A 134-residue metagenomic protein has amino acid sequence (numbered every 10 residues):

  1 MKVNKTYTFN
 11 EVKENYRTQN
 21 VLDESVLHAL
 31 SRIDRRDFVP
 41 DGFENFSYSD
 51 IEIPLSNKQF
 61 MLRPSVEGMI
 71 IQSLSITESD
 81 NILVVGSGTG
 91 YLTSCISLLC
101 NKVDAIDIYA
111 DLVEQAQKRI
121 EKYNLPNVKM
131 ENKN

Functional and structural regions predicted by a protein language model:
M1-G42: N-terminal auxiliary segments of SAM/dcSAM-dependent transferases
E11, S25, M69, Y91 (+1 more regions): Short Gly/charged-rich anion-binding patches and loops
E14, H28, R32, Q72 (+1 more regions): Replace "anionic and nucleotidyl ligands
V21, R36-F43, I53-I71, S75-I76: Conserved SAM-binding loop and adjacent beta-strand
E24-S25, S65, D111: Cytosolic histidine kinase catalytic core of two-component systems
F46: Short, conserved catalytic-motif segment at the N-terminal edge
D50: Short, conserved active-site loops that position catalytic residues or coordinate cofactors/metal ions across diverse
S75-N134: Conserved nucleotide-cofactor-binding alpha/beta core module
